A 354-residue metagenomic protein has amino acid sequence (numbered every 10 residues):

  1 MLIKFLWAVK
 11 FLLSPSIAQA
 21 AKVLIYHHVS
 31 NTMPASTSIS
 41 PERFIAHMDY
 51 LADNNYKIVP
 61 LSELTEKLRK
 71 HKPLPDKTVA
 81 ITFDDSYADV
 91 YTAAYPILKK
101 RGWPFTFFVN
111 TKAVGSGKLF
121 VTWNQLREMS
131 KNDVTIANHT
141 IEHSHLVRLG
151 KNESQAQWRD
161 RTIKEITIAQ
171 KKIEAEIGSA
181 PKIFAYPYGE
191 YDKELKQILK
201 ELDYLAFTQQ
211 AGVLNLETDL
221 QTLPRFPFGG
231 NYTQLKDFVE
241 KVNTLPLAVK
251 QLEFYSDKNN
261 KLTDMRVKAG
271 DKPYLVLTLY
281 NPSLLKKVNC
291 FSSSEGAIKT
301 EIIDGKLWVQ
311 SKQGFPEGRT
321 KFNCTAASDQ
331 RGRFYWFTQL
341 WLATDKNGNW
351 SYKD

Functional and structural regions predicted by a protein language model:
M1-K77, K99-F105, T111-R127, N132 (+1 more regions): Terminal accessory/targeting
A21-S36, N54-K57, P75-V79, Y87-E194 (+1 more regions): Metal-dependent polysaccharide deacetylase catalytic core of the NodB/CE4 family, i.e., the active-site-bearing domain
E66, S144-L146, L214-L216, G229-Y232: A short acidic, often aromatic-flanked loop/helix-cap motif at beta-alpha or helix-coil junctions that lines enzyme
I168, I173, K200-A211: Catalytic-core region of carbohydrate-active enzymes that cleave or remodel glycosidic bonds
Q210, D219-L235: Extended amphipathic alpha-helical segments with heptad-repeat/coiled-coil character used for oligomerization, fusion
